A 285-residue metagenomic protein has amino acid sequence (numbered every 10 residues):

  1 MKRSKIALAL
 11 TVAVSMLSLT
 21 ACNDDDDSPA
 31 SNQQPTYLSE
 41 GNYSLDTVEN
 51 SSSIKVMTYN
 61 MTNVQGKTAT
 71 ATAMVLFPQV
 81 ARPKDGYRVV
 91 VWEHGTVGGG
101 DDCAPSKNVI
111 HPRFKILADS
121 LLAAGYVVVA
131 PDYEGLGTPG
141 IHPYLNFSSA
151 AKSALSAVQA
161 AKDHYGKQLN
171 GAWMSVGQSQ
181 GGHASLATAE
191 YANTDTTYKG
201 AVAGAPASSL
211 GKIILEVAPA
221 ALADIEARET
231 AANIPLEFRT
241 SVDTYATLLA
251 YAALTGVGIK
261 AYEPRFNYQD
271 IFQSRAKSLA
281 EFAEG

Functional and structural regions predicted by a protein language model:
M1-A9: Bacterial N-terminal signal peptides that target proteins for export
L17-A21: C-terminal motif of bacterial Sec signal peptides marking the signal peptidase cleavage site
N23-P83: Catalytic-loop region of hydrolases
V64-T70, L76-L121: Short, surface-exposed "cap/lid" segments of acyl-processing enzymes
V89, L122-D132: A fold-wide structural signal in alpha/beta-hydrolase
Y144-Y165: Alpha/beta-hydrolase active-site loop
Q159-D224, E229: Primarily recognizes the serine-hydrolase "nucleophile elbow" in alpha/beta-hydrolase and SGNH/GDSL folds
A207-G285: Accessory cap/linker subdomain of secreted extracellular hydrolases
